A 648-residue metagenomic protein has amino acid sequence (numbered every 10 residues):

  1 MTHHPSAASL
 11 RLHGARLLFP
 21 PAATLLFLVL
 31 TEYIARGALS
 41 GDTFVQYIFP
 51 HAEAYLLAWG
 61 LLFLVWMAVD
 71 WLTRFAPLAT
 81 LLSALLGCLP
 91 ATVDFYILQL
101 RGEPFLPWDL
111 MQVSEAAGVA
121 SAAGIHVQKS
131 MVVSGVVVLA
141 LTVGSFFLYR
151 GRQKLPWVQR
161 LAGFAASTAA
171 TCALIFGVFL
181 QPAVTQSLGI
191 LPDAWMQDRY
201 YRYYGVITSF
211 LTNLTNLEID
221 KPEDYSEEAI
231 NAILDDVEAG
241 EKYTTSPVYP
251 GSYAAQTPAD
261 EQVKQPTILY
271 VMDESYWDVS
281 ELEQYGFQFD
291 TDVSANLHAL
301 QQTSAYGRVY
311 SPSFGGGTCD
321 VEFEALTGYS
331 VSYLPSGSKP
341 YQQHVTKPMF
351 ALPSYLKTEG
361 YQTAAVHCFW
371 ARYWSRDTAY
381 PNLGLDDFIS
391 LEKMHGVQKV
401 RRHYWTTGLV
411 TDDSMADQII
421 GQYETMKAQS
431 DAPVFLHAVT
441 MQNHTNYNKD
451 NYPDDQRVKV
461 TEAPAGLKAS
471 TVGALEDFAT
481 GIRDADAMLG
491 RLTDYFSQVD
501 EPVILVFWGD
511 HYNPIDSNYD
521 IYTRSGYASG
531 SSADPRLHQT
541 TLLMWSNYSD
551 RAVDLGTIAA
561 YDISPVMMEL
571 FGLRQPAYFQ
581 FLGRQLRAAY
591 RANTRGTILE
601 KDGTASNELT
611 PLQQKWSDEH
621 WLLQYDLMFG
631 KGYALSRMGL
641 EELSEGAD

Functional and structural regions predicted by a protein language model:
T2-Y201: Transmembrane and membrane-interface helices of multi-pass, inner-membrane envelope-modifying transferases
A7-R11, Y200-Y203, S226, T471 (+2 more regions): Intrinsic-disorder-associated interaction segments
D94-D109, Q128, E223-S226, S390 (+3 more regions): A diffuse structural propensity rather than consistent per-protein peaks
R101, D109-G118, S130-V132, T208-I219 (+2 more regions): Short alpha-helical interface patches
L106, P156, S226, A465-K468 (+1 more regions): Ser/Thr-centered flexible coil motifs
L110-V113, Y203-I207, E227, S294 (+2 more regions): Alpha-helix initiation and N-capping motif
G177-Y270: Membrane-interface segments at or immediately adjacent to transmembrane helices that form the boundary between
V248-K264, Y270-D273, W277-D648: Solvent-exposed soluble domains appended to multi-pass membrane proteins
